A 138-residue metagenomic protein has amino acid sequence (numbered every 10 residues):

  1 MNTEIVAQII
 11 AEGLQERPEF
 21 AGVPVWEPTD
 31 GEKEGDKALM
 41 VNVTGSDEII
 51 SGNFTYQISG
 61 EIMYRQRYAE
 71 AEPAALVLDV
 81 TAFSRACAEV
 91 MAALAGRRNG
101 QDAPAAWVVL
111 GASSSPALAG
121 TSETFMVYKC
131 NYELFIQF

Functional and structural regions predicted by a protein language model:
M1-T29, T44-F138: Charged, amphipathic alpha-helical segments and their flanking helix caps
D30-E34: A short acidic, often aromatic-flanked loop/helix-cap motif at beta-alpha or helix-coil junctions that lines enzyme
G35-G45: A short, hydrophobic beta-strand-centered structural micro-motif
